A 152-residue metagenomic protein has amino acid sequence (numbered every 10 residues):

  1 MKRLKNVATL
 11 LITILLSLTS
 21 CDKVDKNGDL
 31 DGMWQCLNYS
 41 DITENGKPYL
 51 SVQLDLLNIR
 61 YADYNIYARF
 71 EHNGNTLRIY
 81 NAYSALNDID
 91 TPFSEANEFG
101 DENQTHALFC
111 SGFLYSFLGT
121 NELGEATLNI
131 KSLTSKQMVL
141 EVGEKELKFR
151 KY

Functional and structural regions predicted by a protein language model:
M1-C21: Sec-dependent bacterial lipoprotein signal peptides
C21-Q35: N-terminal helix-cap/turn-to-beta initiation motif at the start of protein domains
G28, L50-Q53, E71, S132 (+1 more regions): Residue-level signal for WD-repeat beta-propeller blades
D31-P48, V52: Post-signal peptide N-terminal segment of mature Sec-exported envelope proteins
S40-K47, I59-L133: Contiguous, well-ordered beta-strand patches that form the walls/edges of small beta-barrel/beta-sandwich domains
K47-N58, R150-Y152: Short, surface-exposed polybasic-and-hydrophobic patches located at secondary-structure transitions
E141-Y152: Short, low-complexity, Pro/Ser/Thr/Gly-rich segments in the mature regions of secreted, periplasmic
